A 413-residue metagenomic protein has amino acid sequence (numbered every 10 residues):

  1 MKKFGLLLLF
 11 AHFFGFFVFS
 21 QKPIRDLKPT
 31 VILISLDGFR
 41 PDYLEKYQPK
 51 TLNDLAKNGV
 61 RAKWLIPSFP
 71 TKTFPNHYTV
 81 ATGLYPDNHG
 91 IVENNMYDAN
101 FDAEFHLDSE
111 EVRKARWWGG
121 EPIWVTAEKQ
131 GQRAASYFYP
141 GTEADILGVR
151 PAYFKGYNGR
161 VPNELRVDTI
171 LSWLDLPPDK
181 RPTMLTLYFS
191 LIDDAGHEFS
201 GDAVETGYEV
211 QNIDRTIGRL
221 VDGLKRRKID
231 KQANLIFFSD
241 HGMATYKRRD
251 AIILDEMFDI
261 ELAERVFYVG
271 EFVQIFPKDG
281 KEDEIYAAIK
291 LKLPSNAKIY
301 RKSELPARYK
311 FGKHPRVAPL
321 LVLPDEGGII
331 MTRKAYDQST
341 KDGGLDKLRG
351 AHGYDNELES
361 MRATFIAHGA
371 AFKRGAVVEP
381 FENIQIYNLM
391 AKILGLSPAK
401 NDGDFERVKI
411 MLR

Functional and structural regions predicted by a protein language model:
M1-P23: Bacterial Sec-dependent N-terminal signal peptides
Q21-R61: Active-site-proximal N-terminal segment of extracellular/periplasmic enzymes that hydrolyze or transfer
L33, T51, N212-L254: Metal-dependent active-site segment of extracytoplasmic phospho-/sulfohydrolases and closely related
L44-H89: Short, structured active-site-proximal loop/turn typified by the sulfatase FGly-forming signature C/S-X-P-X-R
L84-S200: His/Asp/Glu-rich, glycine-adjacent segments that coordinate divalent cations and/or stabilize oxyanion chemistry on
N163-D175, I192-A233, M390: A long, amphipathic alpha-helix that forms part of the scaffold/cap immediately adjacent to metal-dependent active
Q232, S239-G280: Acidic/histidine-rich catalytic neighborhood
Y268-V377, F381-K392: Active-site neighborhoods of enzymes that stabilize oxyanions during catalysis
